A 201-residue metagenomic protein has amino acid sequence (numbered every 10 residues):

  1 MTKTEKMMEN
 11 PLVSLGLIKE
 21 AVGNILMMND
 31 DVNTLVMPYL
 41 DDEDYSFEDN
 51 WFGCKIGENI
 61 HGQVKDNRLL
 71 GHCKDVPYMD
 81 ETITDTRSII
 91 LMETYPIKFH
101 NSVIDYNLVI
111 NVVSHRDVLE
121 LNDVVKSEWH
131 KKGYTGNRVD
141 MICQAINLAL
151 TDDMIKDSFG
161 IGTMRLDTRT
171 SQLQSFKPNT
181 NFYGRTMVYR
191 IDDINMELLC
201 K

Functional and structural regions predicted by a protein language model:
M1-H100: Small/polar-rich, solvent-exposed N-terminal microdomains that initiate assembly or binding
T4-M8, E120-N137: Short, flexible/disordered intra-domain loops and linkers
I90, Y106-L108, R185-M187: Hydrophobic residues positioned within well-ordered beta-strands of beta-sheet architectures
P96-K98, V112-V118, L150, I191-E197: Beta-strand elements of well-folded, non-transmembrane domains
K98-I104, P178-N181: Short glycine/proline-enriched loop/turn "hinge" motifs that connect secondary-structure elements and lie
V103-H130: Short acidic, glycine/tyrosine-flanked loop/strand segments centered on an H-E-D-like triad
T135-M196: Acidic-leaning, charged glycine-interspersed low-complexity segments
